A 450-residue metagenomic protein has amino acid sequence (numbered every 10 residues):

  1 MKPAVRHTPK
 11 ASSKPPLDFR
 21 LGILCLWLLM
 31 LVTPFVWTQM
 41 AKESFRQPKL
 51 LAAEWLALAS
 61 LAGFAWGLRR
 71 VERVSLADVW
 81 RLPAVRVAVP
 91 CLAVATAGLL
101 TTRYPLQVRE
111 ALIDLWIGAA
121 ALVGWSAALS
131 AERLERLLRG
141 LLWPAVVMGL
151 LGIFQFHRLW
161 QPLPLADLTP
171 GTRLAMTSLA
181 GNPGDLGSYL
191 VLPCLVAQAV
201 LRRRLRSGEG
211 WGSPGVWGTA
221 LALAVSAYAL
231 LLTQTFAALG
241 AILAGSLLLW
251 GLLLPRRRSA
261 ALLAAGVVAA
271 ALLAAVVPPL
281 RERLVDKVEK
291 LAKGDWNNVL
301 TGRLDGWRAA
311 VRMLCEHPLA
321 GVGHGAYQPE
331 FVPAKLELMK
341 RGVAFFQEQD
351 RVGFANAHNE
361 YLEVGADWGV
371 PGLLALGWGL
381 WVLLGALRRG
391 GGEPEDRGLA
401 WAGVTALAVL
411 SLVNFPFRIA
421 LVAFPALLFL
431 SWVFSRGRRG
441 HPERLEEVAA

Functional and structural regions predicted by a protein language model:
M1-P16, R438-A450: Short, intrinsically disordered terminal tails adjacent to the first/last structured region
K2-P3, S13-P15, R20-L28, T33-V36 (+8 more regions): Alpha-helical transmembrane segments of multi-pass inner-membrane proteins
F35, P83, L186, A310 (+1 more regions): Membrane-interface coil-to-helix junctions
W37-L50, V71-V74: Short, hydrophobic transmembrane alpha-helix segments
L68-R81: Membrane-helix interface linkers and caps
L115-E135, N298-M313: Cytoplasmic juxtamembrane interface segments
W160-T177, D286-T301, R308, M313 (+1 more regions): Interfacial juxtamembrane loops and adjacent helix segments that form the catalytic/substrate-binding surfaces
